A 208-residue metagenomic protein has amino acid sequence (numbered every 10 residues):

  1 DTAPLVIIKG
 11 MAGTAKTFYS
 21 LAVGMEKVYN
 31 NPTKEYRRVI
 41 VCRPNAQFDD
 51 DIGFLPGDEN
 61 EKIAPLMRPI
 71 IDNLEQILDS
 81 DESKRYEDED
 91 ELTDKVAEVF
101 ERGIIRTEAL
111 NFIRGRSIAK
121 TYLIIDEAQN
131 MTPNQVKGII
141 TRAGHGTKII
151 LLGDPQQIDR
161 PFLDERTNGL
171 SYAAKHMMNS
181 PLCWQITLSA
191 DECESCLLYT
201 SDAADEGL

Functional and structural regions predicted by a protein language model:
T2-V6: Pre-Walker A (Motif I) flank of P-loop NTPase domains
I8-T17: Walker A/P-loop nucleotide-binding motif
F18-E91, R166-N179: Conserved P-loop
G103-Y122, T132-V136: Conserved RecA-like ASCE ATPase "motif II neighborhood" in helicase/translocase motors
I125-M131, P155: Conserved Walker B
K148-D154: Structural recognition of the conserved hydrophobic beta-strand(s) that form the central parallel beta-sheet of P-loop
Q156-E194: ASCE P-loop NTPase helicase motor core
Y199-A204: Conserved small/polar residues in nucleotide/adenosyl-binding loops
